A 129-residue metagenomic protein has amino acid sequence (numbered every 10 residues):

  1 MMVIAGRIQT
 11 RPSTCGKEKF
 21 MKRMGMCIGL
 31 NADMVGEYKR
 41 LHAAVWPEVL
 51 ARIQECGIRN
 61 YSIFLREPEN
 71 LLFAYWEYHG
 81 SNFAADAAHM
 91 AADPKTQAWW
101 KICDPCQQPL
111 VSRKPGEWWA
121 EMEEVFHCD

Functional and structural regions predicted by a protein language model:
V3-A5, E18: Acidic, Ala/Val/Gly-enriched low-complexity intrinsically disordered segments
T10-F20: Short, Lys/Arg-enriched N-terminal segments with co-localized hydrophobic residues within the first ~10-30 amino acids
M21-R23, E69: A general secondary-structure signal for short beta-strands and their flanking turns/coil in non-transmembrane regions
M24-G29: Active-site-flanking beta-strand signature of metal-NTP-handling nucleotidyl enzymes and homologous cyclase-like
M34-R59: Short amphipathic alpha-helical segments
L50-F73, E77-H79, F83: Short, glycine- and small/hydrophobic-rich beta-strand elements in well-ordered beta-sheets
C56, Y78-W118: An amphipathic, aromatic/His-enriched active-site/gating alpha helix that lines ligand/cofactor pockets
G116-D129: Charged phosphate-binding loop/patch that engages nucleotide di/tri-phosphates or the phosphate backbone of nucleic
